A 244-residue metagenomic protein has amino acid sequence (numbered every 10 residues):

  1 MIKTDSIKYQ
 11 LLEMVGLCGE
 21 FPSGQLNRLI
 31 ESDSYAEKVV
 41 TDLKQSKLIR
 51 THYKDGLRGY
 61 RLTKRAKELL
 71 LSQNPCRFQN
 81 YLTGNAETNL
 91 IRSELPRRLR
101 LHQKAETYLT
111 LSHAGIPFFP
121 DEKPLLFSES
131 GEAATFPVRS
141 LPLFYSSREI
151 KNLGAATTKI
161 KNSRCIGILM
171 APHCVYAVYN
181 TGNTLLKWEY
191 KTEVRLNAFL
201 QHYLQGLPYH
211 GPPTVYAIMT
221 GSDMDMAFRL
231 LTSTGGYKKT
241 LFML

Functional and structural regions predicted by a protein language model:
M1-T83: Basic, Lys/Arg-rich alpha-helical nucleic-acid-recognition elements, primarily the DNA-binding modules of transcription
I30, V40-K47, T107-G115, L196-P208 (+1 more regions): Hydrophobic, Leu/Ile/Phe/Ala-enriched alpha-helical segments that form helix-helix packing faces
R61, P120-D121, A217-M219: A structural signal for short, well-ordered beta-strand segments and their strand-loop junctions that often border
N74-F78, G84-T88, Y203-L204, T240-M243: Glycine-rich loops and low-complexity Gly/Arg-rich segments that provide flexible linkers or classic glycine-based
T88-K191: Exposed, interaction-prone assembly regions rather than primary DNA-binding/catalytic cores
V175, G182-A198, Q205-L244: Charged, structured surface patches that assemble and position nucleic-acid processing machinery
